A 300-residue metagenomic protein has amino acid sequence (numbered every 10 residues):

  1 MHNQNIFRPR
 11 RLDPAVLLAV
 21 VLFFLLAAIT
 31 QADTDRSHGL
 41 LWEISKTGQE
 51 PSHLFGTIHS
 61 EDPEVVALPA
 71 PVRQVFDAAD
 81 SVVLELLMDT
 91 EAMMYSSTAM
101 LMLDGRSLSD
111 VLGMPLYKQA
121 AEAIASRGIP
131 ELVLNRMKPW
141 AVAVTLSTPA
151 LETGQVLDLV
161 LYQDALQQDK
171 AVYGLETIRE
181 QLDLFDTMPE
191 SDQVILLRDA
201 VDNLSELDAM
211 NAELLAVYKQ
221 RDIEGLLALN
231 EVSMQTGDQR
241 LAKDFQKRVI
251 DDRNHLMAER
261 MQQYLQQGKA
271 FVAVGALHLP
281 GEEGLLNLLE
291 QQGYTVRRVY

Functional and structural regions predicted by a protein language model:
M1-R10: N-terminal secretory signal peptides that target proteins for export/translocation
A15-A27: Bacterial N-terminal signal peptides
L18, K46-G48, Y264-Q266: Short hydrophobic "helix-edge" motifs at membrane interfaces and signal-peptide entry regions
A28-A32: Sec/Tat signal peptide C-region and signal peptidase I cleavage site
D33, L41-L241, F245, V249: Structured, acidic catalytic/metal-binding patches in enzyme active sites
S37-W42, M257: Alpha-helical scaffolding within the catalytic cores of extracellular/periplasmic polymer-degrading hydrolases
K243-Y300: A cross-kingdom marker for long, charged
